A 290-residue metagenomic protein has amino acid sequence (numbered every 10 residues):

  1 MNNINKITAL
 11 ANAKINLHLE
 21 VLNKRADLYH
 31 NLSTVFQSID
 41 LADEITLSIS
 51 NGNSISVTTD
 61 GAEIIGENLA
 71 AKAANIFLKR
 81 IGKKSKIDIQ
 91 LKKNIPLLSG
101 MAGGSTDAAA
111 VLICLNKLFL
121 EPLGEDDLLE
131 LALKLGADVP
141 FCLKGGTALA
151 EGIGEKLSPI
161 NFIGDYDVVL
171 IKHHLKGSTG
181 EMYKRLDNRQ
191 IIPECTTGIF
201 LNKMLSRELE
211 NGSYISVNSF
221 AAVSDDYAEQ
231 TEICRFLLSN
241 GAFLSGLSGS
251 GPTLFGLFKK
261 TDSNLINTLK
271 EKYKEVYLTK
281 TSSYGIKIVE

Functional and structural regions predicted by a protein language model:
M1-S99, K117-D126, I153, I163 (+1 more regions): ATP-binding N-lobe of GHMP and related small-molecule kinases
T8, E44, T147-L149, V168-L170 (+1 more regions): Conserved hydrophobic/aromatic beta-strand scaffold that supports enzyme active sites
I55, K144, L149-L244, K260-N267 (+2 more regions): Conserved, helical-rich catalytic subdomain that frames metal- and/or nucleotide-binding sites in enzyme alpha/beta
S99-E125, F141-L143: DPxDG-like acidic metal-binding loop motif
A102-G104, L247-P252: Glycine-rich beta-strand-to-loop/alpha-helix junction loops that act as flexible
P252-K259: Short beta-strand->loop micro-motif that forms the acidic, two-metal-ion catalytic signature in nucleotide-processing
